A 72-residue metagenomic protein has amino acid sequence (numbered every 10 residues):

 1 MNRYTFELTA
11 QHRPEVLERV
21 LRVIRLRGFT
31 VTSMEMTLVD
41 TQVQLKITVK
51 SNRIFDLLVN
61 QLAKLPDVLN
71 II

Functional and structural regions predicted by a protein language model:
M1-I72: A conserved regulatory-domain signal marking ACT and ACT-like small-molecule sensing domains and adjacent regulatory
